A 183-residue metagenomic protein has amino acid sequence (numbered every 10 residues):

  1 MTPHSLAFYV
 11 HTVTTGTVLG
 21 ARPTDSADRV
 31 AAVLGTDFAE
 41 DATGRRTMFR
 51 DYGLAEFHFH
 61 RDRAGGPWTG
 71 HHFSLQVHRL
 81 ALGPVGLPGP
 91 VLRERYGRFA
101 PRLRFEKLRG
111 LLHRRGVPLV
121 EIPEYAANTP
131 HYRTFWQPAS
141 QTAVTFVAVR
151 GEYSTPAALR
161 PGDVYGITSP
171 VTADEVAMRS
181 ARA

Functional and structural regions predicted by a protein language model:
M1-A183: Short helix/turn-capping signatures at newly exposed starts of structured segments
